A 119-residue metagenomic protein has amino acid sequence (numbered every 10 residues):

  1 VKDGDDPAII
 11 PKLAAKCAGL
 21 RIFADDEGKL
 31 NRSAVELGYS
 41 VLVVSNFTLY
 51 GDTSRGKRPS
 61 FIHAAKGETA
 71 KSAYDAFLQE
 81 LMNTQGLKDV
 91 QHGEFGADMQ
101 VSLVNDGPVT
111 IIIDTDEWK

Functional and structural regions predicted by a protein language model:
V1-V43, F47-T84, D106-I112, D116-K119: Short Lys/Arg-rich amphipathic alpha-helical segments
K29, E94-F95: Proline- and acidic/polar-enriched loop/turn elements at helix boundaries
A34, D89-E94: Short beta-strand
D98-S102: Beta-rich nucleic-acid/ligand-interaction surfaces
